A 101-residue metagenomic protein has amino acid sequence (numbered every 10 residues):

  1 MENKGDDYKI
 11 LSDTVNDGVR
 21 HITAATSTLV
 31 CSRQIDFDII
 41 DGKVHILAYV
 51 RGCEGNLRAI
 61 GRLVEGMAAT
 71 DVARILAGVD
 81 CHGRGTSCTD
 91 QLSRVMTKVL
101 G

Functional and structural regions predicted by a protein language model:
E2-I40: Structured beta-strand/loop patches that form or line metal/cofactor-binding pockets in enzymes
T26-G101: Active-site- and interface-proximal helix/loop "cap" or "latch" segments in soluble metabolic and energy-transducing
